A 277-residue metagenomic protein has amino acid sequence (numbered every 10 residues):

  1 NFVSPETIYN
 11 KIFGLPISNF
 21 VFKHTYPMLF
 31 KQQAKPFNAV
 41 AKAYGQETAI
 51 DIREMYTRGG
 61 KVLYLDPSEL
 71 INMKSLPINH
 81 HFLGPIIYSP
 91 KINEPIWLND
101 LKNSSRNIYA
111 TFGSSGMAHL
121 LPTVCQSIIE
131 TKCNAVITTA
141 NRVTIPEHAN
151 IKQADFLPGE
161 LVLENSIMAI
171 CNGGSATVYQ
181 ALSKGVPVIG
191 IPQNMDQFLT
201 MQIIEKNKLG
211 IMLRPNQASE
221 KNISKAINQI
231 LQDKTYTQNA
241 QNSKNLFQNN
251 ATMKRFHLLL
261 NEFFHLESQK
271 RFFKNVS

Functional and structural regions predicted by a protein language model:
N1, P85-Y88, L157-G159, Q193-D196 (+1 more regions): Short, acidic/turn-prone active-site loops that include or flank metal/cofactor- and phosphate-binding residues
N1-N107, G113-S114, P122, C133: Nucleotide-sugar-dependent glycosyltransferase catalytic domains
L70-H80, N141-I151, Q180-A181: Short loop/helix-cap segments at secondary-structure boundaries that form the rim of catalytic
F112-S114, P122-D155: Catalytic donor nucleotide-activated moiety binding site of glycosyltransferases and closely related
D155-I203: A donor-sugar binding/catalytic signature common to diverse glycosyltransferases and related nucleotide-sugar
M195-A226, R255: Change "using UDP/GDP/dTDP sugars" to "using nucleotide sugars
E220-S277: C-terminal amphipathic helix plus adjacent low-complexity, charged tail appended to glycosyltransferase catalytic
